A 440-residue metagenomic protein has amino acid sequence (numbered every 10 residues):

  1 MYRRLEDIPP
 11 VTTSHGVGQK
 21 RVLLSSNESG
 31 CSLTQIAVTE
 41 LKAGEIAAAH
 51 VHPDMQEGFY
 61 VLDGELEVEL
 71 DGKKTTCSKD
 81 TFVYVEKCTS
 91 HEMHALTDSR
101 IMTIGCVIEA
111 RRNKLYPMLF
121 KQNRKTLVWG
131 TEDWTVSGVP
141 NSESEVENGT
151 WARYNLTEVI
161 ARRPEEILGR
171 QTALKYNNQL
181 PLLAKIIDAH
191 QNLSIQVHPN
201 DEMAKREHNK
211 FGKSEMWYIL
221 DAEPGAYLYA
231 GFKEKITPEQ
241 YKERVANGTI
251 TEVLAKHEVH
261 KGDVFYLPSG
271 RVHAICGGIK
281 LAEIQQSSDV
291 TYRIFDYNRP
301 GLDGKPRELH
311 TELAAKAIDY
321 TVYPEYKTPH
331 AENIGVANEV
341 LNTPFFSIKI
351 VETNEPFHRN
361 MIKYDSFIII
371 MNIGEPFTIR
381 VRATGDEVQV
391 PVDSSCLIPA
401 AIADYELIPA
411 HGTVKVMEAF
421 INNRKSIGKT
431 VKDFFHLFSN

Functional and structural regions predicted by a protein language model:
M1-S14, R21-V22, I108-I236, N298-Y323 (+3 more regions): Transition-metal
S25-S26, A47-P53, H94-A95, K185 (+7 more regions): Short histidine-centered beta-strand/loop micro-motifs that create catalytic or ligand/metal-coordination sites
S32, S78-K79, K87-I108, I187-N192 (+6 more regions): Ligand-binding loop in jelly-roll beta-barrel domains
A37-H52, L193-A204, I219-G225, S347-K363: Conserved short histidine dyad/triad with adjacent acidic residue
D54-L66, I160-R163, T172, A189-N192 (+3 more regions): Glycine- and acidic-residue-biased ligand/ion/polar-headgroup-sensing regions
G72-K87, L254-Y266, R382-I402: Short acidic-glycine-tyrosine-enriched beta hairpin
V245-Y292: Loop-centered beta-sheet repeat module
Y292-Y364: C-terminal amphipathic alpha-helical segment
